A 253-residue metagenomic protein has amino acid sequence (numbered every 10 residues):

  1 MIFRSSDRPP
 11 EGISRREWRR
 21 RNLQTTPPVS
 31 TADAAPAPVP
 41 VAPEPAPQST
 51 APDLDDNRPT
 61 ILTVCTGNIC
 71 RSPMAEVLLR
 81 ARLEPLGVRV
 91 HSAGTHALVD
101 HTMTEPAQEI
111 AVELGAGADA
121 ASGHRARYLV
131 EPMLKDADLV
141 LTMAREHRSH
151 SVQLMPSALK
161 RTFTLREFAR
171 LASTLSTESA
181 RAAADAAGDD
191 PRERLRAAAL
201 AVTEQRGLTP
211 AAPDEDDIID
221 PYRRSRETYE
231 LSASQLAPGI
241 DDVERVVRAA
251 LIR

Functional and structural regions predicted by a protein language model:
I2-A137, E146-Q153, S157-K160, R248-A250: Conserved active-site segments centered on acidic
I2-A34, P38-P40, P47, D53 (+1 more regions): Phosphate-binding/catalytic loops
A144-R145, R166: Short secondary-structure boundary segments
